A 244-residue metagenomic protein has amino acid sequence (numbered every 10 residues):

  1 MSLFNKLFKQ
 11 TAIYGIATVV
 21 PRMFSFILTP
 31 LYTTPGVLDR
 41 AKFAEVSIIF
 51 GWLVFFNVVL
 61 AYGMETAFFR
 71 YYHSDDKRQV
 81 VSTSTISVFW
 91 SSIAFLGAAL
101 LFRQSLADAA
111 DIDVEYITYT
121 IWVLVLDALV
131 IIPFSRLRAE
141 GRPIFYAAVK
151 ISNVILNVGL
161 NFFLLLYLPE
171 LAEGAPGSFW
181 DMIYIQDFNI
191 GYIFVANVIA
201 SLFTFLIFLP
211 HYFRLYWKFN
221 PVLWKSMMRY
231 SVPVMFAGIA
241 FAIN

Functional and structural regions predicted by a protein language model:
M1-L7, L171-Y192, T204-I243: Interhelical loop/hinge segments that connect adjacent transmembrane helices in multipass membrane
L3-E65, I93-L100, V123, V158 (+2 more regions): Signature of the first transmembrane helix
T29-P35, A94-V114, E170-D181: Short membrane-interface helical motifs at transmembrane helix boundaries in multi-pass membrane transporters
V37-R40, A139-E140, D187: Helix-loop interface residues and adjacent transmembrane-helix termini in multi-pass membrane transporters, primarily
A44-E45, K77-S87: Membrane-interface alpha-helices at helix entry/exit sites of multi-pass transporters
F55-F56, F89, I93-G97, A109-P133 (+2 more regions): Alpha-helical transmembrane segments of multi-pass membrane proteins
E65-F68, S135-A139, P143, F163-E170 (+1 more regions): C-terminal transmembrane helix end/exit motif
R70-D76, D127-K150, Y212: Membrane-interface junctions at transmembrane-helix termini in multi-pass inner-membrane proteins
